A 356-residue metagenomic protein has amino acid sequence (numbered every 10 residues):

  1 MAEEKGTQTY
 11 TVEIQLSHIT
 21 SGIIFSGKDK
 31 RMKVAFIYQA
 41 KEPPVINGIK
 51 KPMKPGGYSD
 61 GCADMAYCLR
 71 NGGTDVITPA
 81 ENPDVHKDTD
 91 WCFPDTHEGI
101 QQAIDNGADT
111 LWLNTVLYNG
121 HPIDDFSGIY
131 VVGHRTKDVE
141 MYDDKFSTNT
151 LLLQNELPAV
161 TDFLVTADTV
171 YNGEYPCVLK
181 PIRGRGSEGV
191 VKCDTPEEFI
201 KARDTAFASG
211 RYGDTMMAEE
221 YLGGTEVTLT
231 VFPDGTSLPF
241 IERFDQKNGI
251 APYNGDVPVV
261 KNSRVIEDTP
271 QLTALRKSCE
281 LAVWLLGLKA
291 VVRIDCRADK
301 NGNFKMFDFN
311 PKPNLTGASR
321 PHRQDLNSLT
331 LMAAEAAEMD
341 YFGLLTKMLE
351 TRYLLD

Functional and structural regions predicted by a protein language model:
A2-V131: ATP-binding N-terminal substructure of ATP-dependent carboxylate-amine bond-forming enzymes
I23-M32, K137-M217, G223-G224, G235 (+1 more regions): Active-site nucleotide/adenylate-binding loops and adjacent lid/helix of ATP-dependent enzymes
F25, D29, D268-D356: ATP-dependent carboxylate activation and anion-phosphoryl transfer catalytic cores that bind Mg-ATP to form
M53-Y58, T136-V139, K261-E267, A334: A short acidic, glycine-rich active-site loop that binds or catalyzes chemistry on phosphate/adenosine moieties
M65, L69, T148-L153, A334: Structural element of the ATP-grasp superfamily
V116-G120, K137, R243-K247: Short glycine-enriched loops at secondary-structure junctions
Y130-R135, L238-P239: Short hydrophobic/aromatic-enriched beta-strand-loop microsegments
D194-K277, A298-K305: Phosphate-binding site of ATP-dependent enzymes
